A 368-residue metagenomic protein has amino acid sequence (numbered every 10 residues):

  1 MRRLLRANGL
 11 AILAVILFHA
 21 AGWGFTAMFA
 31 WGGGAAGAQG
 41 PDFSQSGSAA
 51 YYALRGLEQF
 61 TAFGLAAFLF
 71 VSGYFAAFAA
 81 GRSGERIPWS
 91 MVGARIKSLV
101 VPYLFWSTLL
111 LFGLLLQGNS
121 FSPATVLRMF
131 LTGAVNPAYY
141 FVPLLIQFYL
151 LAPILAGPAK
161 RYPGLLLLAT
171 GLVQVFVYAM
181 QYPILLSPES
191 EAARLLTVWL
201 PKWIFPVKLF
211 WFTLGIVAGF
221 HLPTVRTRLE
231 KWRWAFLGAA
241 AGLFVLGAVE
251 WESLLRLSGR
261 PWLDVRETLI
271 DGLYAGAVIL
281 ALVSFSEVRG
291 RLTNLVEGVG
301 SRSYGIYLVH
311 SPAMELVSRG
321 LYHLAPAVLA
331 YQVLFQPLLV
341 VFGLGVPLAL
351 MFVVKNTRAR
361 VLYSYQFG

Functional and structural regions predicted by a protein language model:
M1-F176, Y182-P183, L324-G368: Membrane-cytosol interface segments of multi-pass membrane proteins, especially ER/Golgi lipid-handling enzymes
R2, A53-A66, M129-L144, I184-W211 (+2 more regions): Interfacial loop-to-helix transition and helix-capping segments at the boundaries of transmembrane helices
R2-I12, G93, K97, R228-G242 (+3 more regions): Functional transmembrane helices that form membrane-embedded active or gating regions
A80-R86, G157-L165, F220-W232, A281-E297 (+1 more regions): Membrane-interface junctions at the ends of membrane-embedded or membrane-associated helices
R161-T224, K231: Long hydrophobic alpha-helical segments that form multi-pass transmembrane helix bundles in integral membrane proteins
K208, F212, I216, G276 (+3 more regions): Transmembrane alpha-helical segments of multi-pass membrane transport proteins and ion-pumping complexes
P223-E297, A330: Alpha-helical transmembrane segments and terminal signal-anchor/GPI-anchor hydrophobic tails, characterized by long
L246-S253, V309-H323: Hydrophobic alpha-helical transmembrane segments in multi-pass integral membrane proteins
